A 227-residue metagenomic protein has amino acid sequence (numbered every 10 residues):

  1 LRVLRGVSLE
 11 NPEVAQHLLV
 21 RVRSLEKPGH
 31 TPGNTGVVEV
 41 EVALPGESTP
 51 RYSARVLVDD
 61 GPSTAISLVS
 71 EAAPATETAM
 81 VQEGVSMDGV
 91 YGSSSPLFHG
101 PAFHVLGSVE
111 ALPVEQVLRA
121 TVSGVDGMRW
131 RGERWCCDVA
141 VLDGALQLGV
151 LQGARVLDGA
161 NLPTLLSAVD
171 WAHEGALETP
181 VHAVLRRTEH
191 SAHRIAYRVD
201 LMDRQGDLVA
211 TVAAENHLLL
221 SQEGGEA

Functional and structural regions predicted by a protein language model:
L1-A227: Acyl-thioester-processing domains in fatty-acid/polyketide/NRPS systems
